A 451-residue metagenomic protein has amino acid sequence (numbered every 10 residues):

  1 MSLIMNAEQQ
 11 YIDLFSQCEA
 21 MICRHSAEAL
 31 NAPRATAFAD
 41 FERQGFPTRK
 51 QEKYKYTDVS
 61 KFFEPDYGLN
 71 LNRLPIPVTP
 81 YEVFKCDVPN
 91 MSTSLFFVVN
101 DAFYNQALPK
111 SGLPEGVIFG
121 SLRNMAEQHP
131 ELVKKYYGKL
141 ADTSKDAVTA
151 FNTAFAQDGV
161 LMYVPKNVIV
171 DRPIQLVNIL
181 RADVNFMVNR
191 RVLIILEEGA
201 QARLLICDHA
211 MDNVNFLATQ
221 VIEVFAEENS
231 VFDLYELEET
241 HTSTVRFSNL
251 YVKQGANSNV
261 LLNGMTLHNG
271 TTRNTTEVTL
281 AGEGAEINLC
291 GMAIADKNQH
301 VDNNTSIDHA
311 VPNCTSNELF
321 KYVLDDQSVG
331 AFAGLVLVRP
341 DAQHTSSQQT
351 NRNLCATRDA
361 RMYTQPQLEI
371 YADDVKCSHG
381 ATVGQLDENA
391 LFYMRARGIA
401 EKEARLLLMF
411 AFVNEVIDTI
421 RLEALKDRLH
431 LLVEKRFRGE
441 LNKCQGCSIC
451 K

Functional and structural regions predicted by a protein language model:
S2-V221, E228-V231: Short, low-to-moderate order helix/coil transition modules at the start of elongated helical scaffolds
E115-F119, Q128-F392, A396-I399, V413 (+1 more regions): Conserved beta-strand/loop scaffold segments within soluble protein domains that form the structured core and edges
